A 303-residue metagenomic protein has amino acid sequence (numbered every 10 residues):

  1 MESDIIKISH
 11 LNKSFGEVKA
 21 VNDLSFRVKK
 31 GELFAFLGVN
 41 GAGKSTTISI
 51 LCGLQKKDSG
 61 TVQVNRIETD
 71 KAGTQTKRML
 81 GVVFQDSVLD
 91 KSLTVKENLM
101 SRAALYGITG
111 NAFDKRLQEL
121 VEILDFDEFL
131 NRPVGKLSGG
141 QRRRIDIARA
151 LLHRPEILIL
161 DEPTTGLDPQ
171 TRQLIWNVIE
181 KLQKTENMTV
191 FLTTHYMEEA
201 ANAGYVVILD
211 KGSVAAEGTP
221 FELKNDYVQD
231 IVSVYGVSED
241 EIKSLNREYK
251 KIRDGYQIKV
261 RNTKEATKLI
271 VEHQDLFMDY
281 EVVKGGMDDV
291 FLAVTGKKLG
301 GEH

Functional and structural regions predicted by a protein language model:
G60-K71, Q75-T76: Conserved ABC transporter NBD signature motif
M100, A104, N111-F129: Conserved ABC ATPase "signature" region
P133-L137: Conserved ABC ATPase signature
R154: Conserved catalytic motifs of ABC-family nucleotide-binding domains
L158-D161: Catalytic Walker B motif of ABC-type/P-loop ATPase nucleotide-binding domains
N177-R261: ABC transporter nucleotide-binding domain
V228-L299, H303: Short, charged/small-residue-rich alpha-helical element at the C-terminal edge of ABC transporter nucleotide-binding
